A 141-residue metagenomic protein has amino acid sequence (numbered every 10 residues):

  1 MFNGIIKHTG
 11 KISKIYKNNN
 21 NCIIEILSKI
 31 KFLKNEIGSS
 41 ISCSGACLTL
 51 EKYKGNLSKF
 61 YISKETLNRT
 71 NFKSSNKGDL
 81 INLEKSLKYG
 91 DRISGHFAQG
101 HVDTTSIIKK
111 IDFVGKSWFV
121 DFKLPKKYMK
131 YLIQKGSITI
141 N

Functional and structural regions predicted by a protein language model:
M1-N141: Conserved loop->alpha-helix
